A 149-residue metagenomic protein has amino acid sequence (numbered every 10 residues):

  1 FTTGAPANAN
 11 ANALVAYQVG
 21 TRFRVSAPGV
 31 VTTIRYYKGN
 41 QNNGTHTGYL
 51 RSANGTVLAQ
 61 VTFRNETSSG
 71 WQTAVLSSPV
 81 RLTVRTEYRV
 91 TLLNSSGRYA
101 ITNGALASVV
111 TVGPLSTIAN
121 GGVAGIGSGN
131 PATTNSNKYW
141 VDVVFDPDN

Functional and structural regions predicted by a protein language model:
F1-T56, Q60-E66, V80-V84, S95-N149: Beta-sheet-rich sandwich/jelly-roll-like modules and their strand-loop junctions
T21, G70-A74: Short strand-edge motifs at loop-to-beta-strand transitions and within beta-strands of extracellular beta-rich domains
L76-S78: Short, conserved secondary-structure segments in the cores of folded domains
E87-R89: Short, conserved beta-strand segments of beta-strand-rich sandwich/propeller modules, principally
